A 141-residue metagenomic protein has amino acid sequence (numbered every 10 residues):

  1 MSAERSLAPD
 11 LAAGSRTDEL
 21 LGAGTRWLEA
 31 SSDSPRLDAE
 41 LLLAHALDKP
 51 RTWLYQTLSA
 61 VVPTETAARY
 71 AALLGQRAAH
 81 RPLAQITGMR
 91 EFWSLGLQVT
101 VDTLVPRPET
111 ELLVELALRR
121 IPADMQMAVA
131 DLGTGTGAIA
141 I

Functional and structural regions predicted by a protein language model:
M1-W53, S59-V62: Non-catalytic accessory regions of SAM-dependent methyltransferases
S2, L41-R119: Conserved AdoMet
L20, P35, D102, P106 (+2 more regions): Generic hydrophobic secondary-structure packing signal
L21, A39-E40, Y70, L83 (+2 more regions): A general structural signal for well-ordered alpha-helical segments in protein cores
L28-E29, G75, P122: A general structural signal for alpha-helical elements within enzymatic catalytic domains
S34, K49, E65, D124 (+1 more regions): Residue-level signal for short amphipathic helical patches enriched in basic/charged and nearby hydrophobic residues
E109-I141: Conserved SAM/SAH cofactor-binding pocket of Class I
